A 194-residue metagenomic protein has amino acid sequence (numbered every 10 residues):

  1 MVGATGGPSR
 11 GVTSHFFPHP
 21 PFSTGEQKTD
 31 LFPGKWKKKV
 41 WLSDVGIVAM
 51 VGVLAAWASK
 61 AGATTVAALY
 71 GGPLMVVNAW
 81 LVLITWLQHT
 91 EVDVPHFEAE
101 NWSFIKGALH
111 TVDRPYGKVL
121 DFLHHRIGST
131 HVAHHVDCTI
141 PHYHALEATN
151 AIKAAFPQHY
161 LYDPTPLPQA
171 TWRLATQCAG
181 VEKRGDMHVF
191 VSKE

Functional and structural regions predicted by a protein language model:
M1-G72, A79, H142-E194: Non-catalytic, topology-defining segments of multipass membrane proteins
M1-V12, Y70-E100, F104-A108: Transmembrane alpha-helical segments that form the membrane-embedded catalytic/substrate-channel core of multi-pass
K37, A55, V82, F122 (+1 more regions): A generic hydrophobic-helix recognition signal that picks specific residues within alpha-helical hydrophobic
G71-N78, P115, V119-L120, H124-I127: Membrane-embedded alpha-helical segments that form the functional core of polytopic membrane enzymes, especially those
I84-D93, H124-I140: Histidine-centered catalytic micro-motifs
S103-D121: Cytosolic juxtamembrane regulatory segments of multi-pass membrane proteins
